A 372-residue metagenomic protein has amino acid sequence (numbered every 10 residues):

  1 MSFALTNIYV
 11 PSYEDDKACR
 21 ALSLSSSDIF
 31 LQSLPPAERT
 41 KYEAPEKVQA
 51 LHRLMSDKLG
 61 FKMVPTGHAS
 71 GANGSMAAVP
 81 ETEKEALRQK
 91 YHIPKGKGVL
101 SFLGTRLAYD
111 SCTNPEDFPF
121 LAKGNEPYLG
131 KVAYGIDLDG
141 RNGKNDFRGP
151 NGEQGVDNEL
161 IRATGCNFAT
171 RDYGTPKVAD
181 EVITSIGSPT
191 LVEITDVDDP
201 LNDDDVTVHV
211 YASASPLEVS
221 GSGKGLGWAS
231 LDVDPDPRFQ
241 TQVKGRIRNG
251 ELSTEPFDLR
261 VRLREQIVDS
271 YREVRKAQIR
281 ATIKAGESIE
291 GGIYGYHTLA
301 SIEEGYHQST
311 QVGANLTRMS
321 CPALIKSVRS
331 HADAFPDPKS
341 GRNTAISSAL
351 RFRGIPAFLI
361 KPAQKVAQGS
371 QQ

Functional and structural regions predicted by a protein language model:
M1-Q372: Extracytosolic secretory-pathway proteins
